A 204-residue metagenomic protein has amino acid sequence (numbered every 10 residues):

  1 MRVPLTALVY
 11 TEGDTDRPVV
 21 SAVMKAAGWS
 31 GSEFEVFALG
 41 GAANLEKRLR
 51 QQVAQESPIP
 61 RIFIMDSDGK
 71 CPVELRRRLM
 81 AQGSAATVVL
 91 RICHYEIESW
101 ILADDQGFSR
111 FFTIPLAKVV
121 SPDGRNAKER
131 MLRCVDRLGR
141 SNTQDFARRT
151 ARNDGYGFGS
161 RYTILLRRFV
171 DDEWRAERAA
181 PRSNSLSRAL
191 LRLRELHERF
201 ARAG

Functional and structural regions predicted by a protein language model:
M1-T6, R17-E35, A43-I62, S67-G204: C-terminal accessory helical subdomains adjacent to catalytic cores in phosphodiester- and nucleotide-handling enzymes
V9-E12: Short hydrophobic beta-strand that contains or immediately precedes a catalytic carboxylate
A38: Early extracytoplasmic/lumenal segment of secretory-pathway proteins
